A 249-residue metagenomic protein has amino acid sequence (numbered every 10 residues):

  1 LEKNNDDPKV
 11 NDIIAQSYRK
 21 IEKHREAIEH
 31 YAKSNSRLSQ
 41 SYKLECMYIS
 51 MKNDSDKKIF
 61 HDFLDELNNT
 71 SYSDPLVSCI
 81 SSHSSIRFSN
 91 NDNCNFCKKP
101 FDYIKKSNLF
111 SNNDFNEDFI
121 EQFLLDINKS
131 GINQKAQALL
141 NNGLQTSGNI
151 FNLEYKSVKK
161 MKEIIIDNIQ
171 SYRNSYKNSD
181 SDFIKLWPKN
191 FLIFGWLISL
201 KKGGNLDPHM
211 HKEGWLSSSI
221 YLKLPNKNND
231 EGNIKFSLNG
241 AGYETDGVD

Functional and structural regions predicted by a protein language model:
N5, S36-S39, N68-S73: Short coil turns that delineate tetratricopeptide repeat
K9, L38-E45, L76: Start-of-helix register in tetratricopeptide repeats
Q16, E45-Y48, H83: Residue-level recognition of tetratricopeptide repeat
I21, S50-D54, F88: Structural motif corresponding to the intra-repeat A-B loop/turn of tetratricopeptide repeats
A27, D56-F60: Single-residue signature of alpha-solenoid repeat helices
N93-I184: Non-heme Fe(II)/2-oxoglutarate
E163-I166, Q170-D249: Catalytic core of non-heme Fe(II) oxygenases with the double-stranded beta-helix
